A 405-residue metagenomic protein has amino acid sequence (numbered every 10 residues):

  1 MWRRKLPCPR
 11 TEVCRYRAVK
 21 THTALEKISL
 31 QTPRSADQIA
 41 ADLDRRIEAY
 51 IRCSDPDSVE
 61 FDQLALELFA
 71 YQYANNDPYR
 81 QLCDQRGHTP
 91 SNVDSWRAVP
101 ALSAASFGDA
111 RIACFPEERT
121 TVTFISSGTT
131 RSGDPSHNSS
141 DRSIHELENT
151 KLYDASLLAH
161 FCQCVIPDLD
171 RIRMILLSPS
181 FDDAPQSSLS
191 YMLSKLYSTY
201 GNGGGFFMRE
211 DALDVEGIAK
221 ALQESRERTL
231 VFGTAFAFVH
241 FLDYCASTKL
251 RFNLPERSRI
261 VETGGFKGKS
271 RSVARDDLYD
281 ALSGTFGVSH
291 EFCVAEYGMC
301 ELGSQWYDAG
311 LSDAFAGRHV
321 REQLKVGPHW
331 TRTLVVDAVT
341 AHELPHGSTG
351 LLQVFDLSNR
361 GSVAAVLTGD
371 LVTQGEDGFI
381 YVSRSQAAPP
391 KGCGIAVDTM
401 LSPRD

Functional and structural regions predicted by a protein language model:
K20-I51, V59-Y71, N75, D170-R173 (+3 more regions): Active-site glycine/GP-rich loop and adjacent strand/helix microenvironment that borders small-molecule binding pockets
A74-I125, G133-R142, F161-Q163, P167: Active-site diphosphate/adenylate-binding microenvironment
S127-A184: Conserved adenylate-forming
